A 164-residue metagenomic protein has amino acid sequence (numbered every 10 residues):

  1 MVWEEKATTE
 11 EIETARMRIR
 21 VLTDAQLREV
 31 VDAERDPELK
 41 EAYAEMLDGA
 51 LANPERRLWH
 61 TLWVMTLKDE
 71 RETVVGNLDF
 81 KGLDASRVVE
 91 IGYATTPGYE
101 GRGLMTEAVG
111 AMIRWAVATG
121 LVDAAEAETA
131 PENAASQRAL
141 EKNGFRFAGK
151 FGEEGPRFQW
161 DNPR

Functional and structural regions predicted by a protein language model:
M1-E90, A94-G98, A111-T119, A124 (+2 more regions): GNAT-family acyltransferases
G103-T106: Glycine-rich acyl-CoA binding loop
S136: Catalytic nucleophile serine of serine hydrolases, specifically the conserved "nucleophile elbow" pentapeptide
L140: Conserved active-site tyrosine of GNAT-family acetyltransferases
